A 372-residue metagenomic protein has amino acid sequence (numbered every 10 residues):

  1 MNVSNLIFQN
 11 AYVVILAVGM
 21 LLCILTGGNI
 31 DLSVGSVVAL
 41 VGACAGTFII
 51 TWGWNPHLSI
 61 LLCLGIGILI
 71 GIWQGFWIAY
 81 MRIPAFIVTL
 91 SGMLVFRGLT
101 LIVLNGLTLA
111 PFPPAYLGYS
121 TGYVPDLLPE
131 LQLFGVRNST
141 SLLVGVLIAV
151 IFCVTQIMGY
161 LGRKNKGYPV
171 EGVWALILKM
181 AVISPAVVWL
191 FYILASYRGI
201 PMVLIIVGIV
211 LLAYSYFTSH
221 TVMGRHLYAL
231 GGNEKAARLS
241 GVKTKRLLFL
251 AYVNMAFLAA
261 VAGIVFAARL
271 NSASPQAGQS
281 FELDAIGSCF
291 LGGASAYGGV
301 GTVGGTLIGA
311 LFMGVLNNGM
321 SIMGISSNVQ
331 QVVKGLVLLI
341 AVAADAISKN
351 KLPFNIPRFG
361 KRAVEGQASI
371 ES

Functional and structural regions predicted by a protein language model:
M1-N5, L101, N105, L190-L204 (+3 more regions): Inter-helical junctions in multi-pass inner-membrane proteins, predominant in energy-converting antiporter-like
M1-W52, F76-I83, L101, T218 (+3 more regions): Single transmembrane alpha-helix segments in multi-pass membrane proteins
G53-L94, I308-G309, M313: Alpha-helical transmembrane segments within multi-pass membrane transporters and channels
A85, P114-A115, R137-L147, G199-I205 (+3 more regions): Loop-to-transmembrane alpha-helix initiation sites
T108, I151-M180, V187, K243-R246 (+1 more regions): Cytosolic-side transmembrane-helix boundaries in multi-pass membrane proteins
L128-H226: Alpha-helical transmembrane segments of multi-pass integral membrane proteins
M223-L248: Short cytoplasmic-facing helical segments at TM-TM junctions of multi-pass membrane proteins
Y252-V265, R269-G335: Transmembrane alpha-helical segments in multi-pass inner-membrane proteins
